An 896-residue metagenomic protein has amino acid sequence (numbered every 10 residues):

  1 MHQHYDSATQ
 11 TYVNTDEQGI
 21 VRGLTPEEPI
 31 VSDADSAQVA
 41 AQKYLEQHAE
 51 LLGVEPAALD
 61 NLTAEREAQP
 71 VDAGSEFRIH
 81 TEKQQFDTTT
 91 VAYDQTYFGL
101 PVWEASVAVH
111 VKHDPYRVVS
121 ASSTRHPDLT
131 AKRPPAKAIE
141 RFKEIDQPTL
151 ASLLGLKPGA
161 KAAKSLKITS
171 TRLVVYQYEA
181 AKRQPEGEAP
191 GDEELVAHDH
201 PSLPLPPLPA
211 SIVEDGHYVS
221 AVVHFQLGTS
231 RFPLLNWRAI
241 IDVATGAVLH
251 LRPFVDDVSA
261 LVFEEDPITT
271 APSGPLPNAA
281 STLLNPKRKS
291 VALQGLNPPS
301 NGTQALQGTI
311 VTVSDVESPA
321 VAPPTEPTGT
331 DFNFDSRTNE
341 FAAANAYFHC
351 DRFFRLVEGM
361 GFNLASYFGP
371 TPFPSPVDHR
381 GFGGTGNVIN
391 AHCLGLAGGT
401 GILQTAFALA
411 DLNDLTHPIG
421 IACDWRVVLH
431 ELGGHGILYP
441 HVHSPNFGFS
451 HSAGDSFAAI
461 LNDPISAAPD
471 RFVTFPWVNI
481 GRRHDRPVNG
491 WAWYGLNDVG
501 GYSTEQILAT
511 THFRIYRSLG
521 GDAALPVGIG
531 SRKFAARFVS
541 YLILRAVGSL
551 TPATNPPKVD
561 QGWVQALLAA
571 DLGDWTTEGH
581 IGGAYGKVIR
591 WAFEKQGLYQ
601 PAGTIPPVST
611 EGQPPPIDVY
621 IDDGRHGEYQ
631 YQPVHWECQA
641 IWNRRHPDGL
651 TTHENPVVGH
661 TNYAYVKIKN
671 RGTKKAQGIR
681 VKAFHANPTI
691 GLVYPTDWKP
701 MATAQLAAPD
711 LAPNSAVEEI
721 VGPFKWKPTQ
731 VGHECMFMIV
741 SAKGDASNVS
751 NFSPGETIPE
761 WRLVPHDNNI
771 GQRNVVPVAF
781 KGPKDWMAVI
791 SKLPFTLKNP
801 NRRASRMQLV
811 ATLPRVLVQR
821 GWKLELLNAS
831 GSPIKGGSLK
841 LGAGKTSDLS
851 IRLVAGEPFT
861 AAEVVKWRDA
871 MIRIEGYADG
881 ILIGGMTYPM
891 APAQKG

Functional and structural regions predicted by a protein language model:
M1-A160: Preferential activation on post-signal-peptide N-terminal prodomains/segments of secreted or lumenal proteins
H2-S7, T11, D33, Y176-S211 (+6 more regions): Acidic/polar low-complexity interaction segments
V39-L51, A58-P115, D242-A247, P253-D256 (+6 more regions): Active-site-adjacent structural elements in enzyme catalytic domains
A105, P233-N236, I421-A422: Short, small/polar residue-rich loop motifs at catalytic or cofactor-binding pockets
S123-I212: Charged, low-complexity helical/coil segments in non-catalytic cytosolic or luminal regions
V175-V213, P272-T282, T312-E326, T330 (+9 more regions): Surface-exposed intrinsically disordered loops and tails
L283, A322-G361, F368-E611: Extracellular protease catalytic domains of secreted zymogens
P607-G896: Extracellular/luminal regions of secreted and cell-surface proteins that mediate adhesion/ECM remodeling
